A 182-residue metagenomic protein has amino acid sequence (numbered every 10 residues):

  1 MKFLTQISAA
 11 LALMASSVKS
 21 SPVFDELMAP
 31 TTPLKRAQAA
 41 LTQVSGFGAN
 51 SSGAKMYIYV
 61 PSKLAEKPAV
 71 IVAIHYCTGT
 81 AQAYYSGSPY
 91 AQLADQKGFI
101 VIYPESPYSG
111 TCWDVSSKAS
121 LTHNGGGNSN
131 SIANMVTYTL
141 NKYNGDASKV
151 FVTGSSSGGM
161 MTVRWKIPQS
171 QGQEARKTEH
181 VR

Functional and structural regions predicted by a protein language model:
K2-V70, N124, T153-R176, H180: A domain-start/cap signature at the N-terminus of enzymes
T42, G48-K149: Serine-hydrolase catalytic machinery in alpha/beta-hydrolase-like enzymes
C77, S106, S155, H180-V181: An acidic- and aromatic-residue-enriched active-site/binding cleft used to recognize and process polar
